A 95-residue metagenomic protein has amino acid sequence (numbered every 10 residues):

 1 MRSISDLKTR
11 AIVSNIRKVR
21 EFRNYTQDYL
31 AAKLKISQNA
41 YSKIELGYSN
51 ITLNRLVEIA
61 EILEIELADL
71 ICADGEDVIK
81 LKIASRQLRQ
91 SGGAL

Functional and structural regions predicted by a protein language model:
M1-F22: A short, Lys/Arg-rich alpha-helix, primarily the initiator
S14, N24-Y25, I51-N54: Residue-level signal for the short linker/turn that defines the boundary of a DNA-recognition helix
V19, K33, I44, A73: Residues in the recognition helix of alpha-helical DNA-binding motifs
E21, A32, E61: Alpha-helical residues within the helix-turn-helix
N24-K43: Short alpha-helical DNA-recognition segment
T52-D69: DNA major-groove recognition helix of helix-turn-helix/homeodomain DNA-binding modules
I71-L95: Short, charged recognition helix plus adjacent turn of helix-turn-helix-like nucleic-acid-binding domains
